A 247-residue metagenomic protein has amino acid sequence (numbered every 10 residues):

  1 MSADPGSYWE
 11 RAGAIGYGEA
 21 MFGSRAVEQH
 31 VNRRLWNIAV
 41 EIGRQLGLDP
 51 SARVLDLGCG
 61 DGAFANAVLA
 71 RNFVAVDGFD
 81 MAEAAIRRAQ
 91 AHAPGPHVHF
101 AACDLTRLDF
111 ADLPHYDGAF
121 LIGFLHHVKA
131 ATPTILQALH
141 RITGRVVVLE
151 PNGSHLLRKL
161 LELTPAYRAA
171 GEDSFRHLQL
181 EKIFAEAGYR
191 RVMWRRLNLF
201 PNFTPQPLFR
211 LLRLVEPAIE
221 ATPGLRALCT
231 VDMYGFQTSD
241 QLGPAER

Functional and structural regions predicted by a protein language model:
M1-L46: Conserved class I S-adenosyl-L-methionine
A63-R107: Class I SAM-dependent methyltransferase SAM/SAH-binding core
F120: A conserved beta-strand element that flanks and buttresses the S-adenosyl-L-methionine
V128-L139: A short, conserved alpha-helix within the catalytic core of class I
T143-P151: Conserved beta-strand signature within the Rossmann-like core of class I S-adenosyl-L-methionine
N152-A170: Short, glycine-/aromatic-enriched active-site segment of Class I SAM-dependent methyltransferases
L161, M193-R247: A C-terminal cap/extension of S-adenosyl-L-methionine-dependent methyltransferases that defines the acceptor-substrate
E172-G188, W194: Short alpha-helix
